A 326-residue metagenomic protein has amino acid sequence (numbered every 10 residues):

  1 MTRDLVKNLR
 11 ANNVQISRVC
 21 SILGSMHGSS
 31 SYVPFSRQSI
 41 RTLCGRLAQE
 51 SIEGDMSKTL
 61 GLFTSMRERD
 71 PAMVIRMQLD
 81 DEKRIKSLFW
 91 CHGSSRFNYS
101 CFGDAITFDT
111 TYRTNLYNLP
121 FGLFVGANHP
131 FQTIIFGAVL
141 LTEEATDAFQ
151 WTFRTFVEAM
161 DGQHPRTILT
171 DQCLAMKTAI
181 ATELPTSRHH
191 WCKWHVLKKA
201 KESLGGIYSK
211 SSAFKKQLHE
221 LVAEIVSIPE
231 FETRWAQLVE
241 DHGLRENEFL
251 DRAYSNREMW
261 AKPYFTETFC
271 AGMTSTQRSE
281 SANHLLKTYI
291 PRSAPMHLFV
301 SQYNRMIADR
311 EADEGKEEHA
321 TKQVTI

Functional and structural regions predicted by a protein language model:
M1-N8, C91, F97: Basic, short loop/linker segments at the boundary and entry of helix-turn-helix/winged-helix-like folds
T2-D4, N13-C20: Solvent-exposed, positively charged interaction surfaces of folded domains, especially nucleic-acid-binding interfaces
V6, V19, L23, S36 (+12 more regions): Mobile genetic element proteins and their domesticated derivatives, centered on retroelements and DNA transposons
Q15, G28-V33, C44-W90, S94-Y99 (+3 more regions): Hydrophobic, aromatic-enriched, well-ordered structural segments
W90-S94, F102-R113, G122: Two-metal-ion RNase H-like nuclease active-site motif
N98, L116, P120-Q132, L141: Short conserved beta-strand segments at catalytic cores or DNA/RNA-binding microdomains of nucleic-acid binding
L116-Y117, A138-D161: Active-site beta-loop-alpha junctions of metal-dependent nucleic acid enzymes, especially the RNase H-like/DDE
F149, A175-T178: Short, well-ordered alpha-helical microsegments
